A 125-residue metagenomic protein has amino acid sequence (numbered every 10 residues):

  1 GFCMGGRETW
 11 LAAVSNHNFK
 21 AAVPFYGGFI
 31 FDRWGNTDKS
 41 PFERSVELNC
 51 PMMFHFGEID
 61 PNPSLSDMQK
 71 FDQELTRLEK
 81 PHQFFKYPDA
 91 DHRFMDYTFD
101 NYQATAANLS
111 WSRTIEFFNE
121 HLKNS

Functional and structural regions predicted by a protein language model:
G1-S125: N-terminal cap/leader regions of alpha/beta-hydrolase-fold enzymes, predominantly small-molecule hydrolases
